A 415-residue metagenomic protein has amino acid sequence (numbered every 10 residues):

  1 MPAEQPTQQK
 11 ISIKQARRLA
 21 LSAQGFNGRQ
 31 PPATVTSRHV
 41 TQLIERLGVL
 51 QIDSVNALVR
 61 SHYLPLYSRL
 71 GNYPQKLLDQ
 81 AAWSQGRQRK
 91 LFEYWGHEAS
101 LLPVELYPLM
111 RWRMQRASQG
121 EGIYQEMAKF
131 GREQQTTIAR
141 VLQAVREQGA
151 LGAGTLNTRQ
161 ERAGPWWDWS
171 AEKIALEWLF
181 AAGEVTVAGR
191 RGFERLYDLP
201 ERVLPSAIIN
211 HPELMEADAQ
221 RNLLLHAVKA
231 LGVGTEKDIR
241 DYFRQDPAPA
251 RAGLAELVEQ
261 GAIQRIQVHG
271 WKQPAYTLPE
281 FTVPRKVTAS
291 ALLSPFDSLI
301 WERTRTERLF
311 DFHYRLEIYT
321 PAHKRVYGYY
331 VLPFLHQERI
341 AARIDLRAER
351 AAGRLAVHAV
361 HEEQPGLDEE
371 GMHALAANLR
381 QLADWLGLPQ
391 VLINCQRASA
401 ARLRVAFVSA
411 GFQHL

Functional and structural regions predicted by a protein language model:
M1-L415: Long, charged, low-complexity, helical-prone intrinsically disordered regions
